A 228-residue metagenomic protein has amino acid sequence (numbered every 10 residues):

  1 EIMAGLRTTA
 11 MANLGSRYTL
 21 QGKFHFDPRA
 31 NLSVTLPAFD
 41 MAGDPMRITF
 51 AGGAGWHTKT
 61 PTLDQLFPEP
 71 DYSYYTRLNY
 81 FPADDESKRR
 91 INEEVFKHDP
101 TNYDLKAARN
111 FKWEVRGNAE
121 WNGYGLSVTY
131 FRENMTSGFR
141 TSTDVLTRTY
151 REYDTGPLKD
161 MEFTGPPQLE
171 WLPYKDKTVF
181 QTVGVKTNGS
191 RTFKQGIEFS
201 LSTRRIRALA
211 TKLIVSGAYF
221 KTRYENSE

Functional and structural regions predicted by a protein language model:
E1-G125, T129-E133: Structural signature of Gram-negative outer-membrane beta-barrels, strongest in the C-terminal barrel of TonB-dependent
A10, K59, S137, K221-Y224: Active-site micro-motifs of SAM-dependent methyltransferase domains
R17-Q21, Q65-P70, H98-K106, F139-T149 (+2 more regions): Extracellular/periplasm-exposed beta-strand and loop segments of Gram-negative cell-envelope proteins, dominated by
A30-D40, D144-P157, R223-N226: Short regulatory "switch" loops immediately downstream of catalytic or recognition motifs within protein catalytic
F39, S137, A208: Flexible, glycine-rich phosphate/dinucleotide-binding loops and adjacent beta-alpha linkers at cofactor/substrate
P70-D99, L146-Q181: Surface-exposed loop/turn segments flanking beta-strands in extracellular/periplasmic regions
Y72, W121, L146-T149, L201 (+1 more regions): Generic hydrophobic, helix-prone segments enriched in Leu/Val/Ile
R132-N134, E152-E228: Gram-negative outer-membrane beta-barrel transporters
